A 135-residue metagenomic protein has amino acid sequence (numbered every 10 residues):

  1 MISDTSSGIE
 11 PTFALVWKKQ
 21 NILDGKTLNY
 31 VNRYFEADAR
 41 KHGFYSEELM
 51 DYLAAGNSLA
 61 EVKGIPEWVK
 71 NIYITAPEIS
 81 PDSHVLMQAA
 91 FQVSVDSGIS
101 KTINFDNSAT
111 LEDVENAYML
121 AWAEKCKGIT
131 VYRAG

Functional and structural regions predicted by a protein language model:
M1-G135: Catalytic alpha/beta core of large soluble enzyme barrels
